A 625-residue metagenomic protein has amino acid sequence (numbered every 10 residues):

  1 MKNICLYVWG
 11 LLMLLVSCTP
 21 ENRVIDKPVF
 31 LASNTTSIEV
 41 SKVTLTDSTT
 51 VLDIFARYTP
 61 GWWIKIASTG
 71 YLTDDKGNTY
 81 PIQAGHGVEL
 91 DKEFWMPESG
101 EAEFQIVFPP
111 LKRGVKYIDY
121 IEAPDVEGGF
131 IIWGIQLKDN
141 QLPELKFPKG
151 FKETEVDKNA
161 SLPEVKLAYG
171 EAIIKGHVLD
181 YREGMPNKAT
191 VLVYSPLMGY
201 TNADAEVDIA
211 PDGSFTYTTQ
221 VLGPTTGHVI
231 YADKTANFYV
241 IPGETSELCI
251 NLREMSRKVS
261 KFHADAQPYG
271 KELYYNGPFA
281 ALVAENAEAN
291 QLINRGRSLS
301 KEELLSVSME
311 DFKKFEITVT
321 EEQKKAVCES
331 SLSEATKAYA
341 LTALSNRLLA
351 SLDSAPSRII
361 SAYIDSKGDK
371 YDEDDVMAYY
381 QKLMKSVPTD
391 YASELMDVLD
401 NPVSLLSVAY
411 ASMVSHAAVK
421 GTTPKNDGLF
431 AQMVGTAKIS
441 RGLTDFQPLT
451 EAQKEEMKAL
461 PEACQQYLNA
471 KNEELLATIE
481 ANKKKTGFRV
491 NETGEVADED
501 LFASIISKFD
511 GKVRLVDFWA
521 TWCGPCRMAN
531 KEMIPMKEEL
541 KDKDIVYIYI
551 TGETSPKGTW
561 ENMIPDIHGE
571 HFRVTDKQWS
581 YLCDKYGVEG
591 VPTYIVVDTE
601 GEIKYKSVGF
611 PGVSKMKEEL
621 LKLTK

Functional and structural regions predicted by a protein language model:
T49-Y58: Short, well-ordered beta-strand segments enriched in hydrophobic/aromatic residues
P81-V126: Short, solvent-exposed, Trp/other aromatic-anchored flexible loops in extracytoplasmic proteins
H86, G129, G134-A335: A non-transmembrane, solvent-exposed segment enriched in polar/low-complexity residues
E164, Y169, L252-K512: Oxidative protein folding and maturation machinery
K512-V513, N530-T551, E618, K622-T624: Conserved helix-turn-beta segment immediately C-terminal to the redox Cys motif in thioredoxin-like folds
F518-P535: Conserved redox-active cysteine motifs that mediate thiol-disulfide chemistry, especially di-cysteine Cys-X(1-2)-Cys
M528, E538-W579, D584, V588-V591: Conserved segment of the thioredoxin-like fold in thiol-based oxidoreductases
K577-L621: Thiol/disulfide oxidoreductase modules built on the thioredoxin-like
